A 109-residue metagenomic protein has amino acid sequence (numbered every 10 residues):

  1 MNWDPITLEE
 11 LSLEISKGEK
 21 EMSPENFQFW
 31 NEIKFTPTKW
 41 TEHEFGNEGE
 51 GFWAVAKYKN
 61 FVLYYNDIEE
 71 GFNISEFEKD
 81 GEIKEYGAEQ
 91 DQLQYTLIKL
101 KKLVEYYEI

Functional and structural regions predicted by a protein language model:
M1-E42, D80-I109: N-terminal non-globular leader segments, chiefly Sec-dependent signal peptides
N31-G71: Amphipathic, interaction-prone secondary-structure segments
F61-D80, K84-G87: Short, surface-exposed terminal/edge motifs of secreted or surface/virion proteins that either
